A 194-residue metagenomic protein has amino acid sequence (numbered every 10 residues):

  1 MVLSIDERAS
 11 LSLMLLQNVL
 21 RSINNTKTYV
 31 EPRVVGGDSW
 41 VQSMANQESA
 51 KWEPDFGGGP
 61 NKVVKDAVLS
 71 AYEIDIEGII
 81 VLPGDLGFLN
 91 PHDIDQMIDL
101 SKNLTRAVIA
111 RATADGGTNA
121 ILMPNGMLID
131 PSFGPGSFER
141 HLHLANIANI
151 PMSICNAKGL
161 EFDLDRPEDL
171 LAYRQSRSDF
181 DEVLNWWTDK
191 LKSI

Functional and structural regions predicted by a protein language model:
M1-S10: Glycine-rich N-terminal loop/short-helix segment of MobA-like nucleotidyltransferase
S10-Y29: A short, N-terminal amphipathic alpha-helix
K27-K51: Acidic donor-binding segment of Leloir-type glycosyltransferases
N46-G78: Short phosphate-binding loop-to-helix
E77-D85: Short beta-strand-to-loop acidic/aromatic patch adjacent to the donor-nucleotide binding site
L89-D115: Conserved donor-nucleotide/metal-binding helix-loop-beta segment in metal-dependent transferases, i.e., the alpha-helix
P124-A145: Short, glycine-/small-residue-rich phosphate/pyrophosphate-handling segment
H143-I194: Conserved alpha/beta core of the MobA/IspD/sugar-nucleotide pyrophosphorylase nucleotidyltransferase superfamily
